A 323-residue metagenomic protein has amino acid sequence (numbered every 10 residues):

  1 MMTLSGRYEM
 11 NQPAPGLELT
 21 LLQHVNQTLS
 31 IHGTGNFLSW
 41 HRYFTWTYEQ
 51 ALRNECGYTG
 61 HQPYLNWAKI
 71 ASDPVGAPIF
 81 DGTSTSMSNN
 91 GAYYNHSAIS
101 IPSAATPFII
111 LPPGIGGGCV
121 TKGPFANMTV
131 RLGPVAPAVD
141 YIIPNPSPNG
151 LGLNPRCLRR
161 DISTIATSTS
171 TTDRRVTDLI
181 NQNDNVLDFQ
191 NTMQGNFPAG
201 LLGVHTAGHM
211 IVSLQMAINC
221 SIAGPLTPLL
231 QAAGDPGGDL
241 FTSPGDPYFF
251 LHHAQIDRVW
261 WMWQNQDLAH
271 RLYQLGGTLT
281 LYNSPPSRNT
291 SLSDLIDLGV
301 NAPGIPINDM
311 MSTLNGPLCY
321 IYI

Functional and structural regions predicted by a protein language model:
M1-I323: C-terminal accessory segments of proteins
